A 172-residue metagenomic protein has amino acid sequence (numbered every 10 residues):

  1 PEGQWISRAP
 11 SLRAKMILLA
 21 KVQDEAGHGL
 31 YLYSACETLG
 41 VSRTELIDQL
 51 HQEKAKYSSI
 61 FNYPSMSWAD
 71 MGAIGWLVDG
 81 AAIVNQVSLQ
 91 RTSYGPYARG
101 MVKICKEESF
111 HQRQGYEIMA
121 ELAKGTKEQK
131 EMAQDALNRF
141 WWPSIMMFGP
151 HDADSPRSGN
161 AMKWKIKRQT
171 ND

Functional and structural regions predicted by a protein language model:
P1-A20, A82-Y97: Helix-loop segments that flank and shape redox-cofactor active sites
I6-S7, G40, V87-Q90, Y116 (+1 more regions): A structural signal for long alpha-helical coiled-coils and helix-turn connectors that form the cytosolic signaling
S7-Y31, H51, C105-S109: Long, hydrophobic, well-ordered secondary-structure blocks that form the structural core and pocket-lining surfaces
K21-Q49, G115-A120: Conserved alpha-helical segments that form or flank metal/cofactor-binding pockets of metalloenzymes
L50-G75, G125-Q129, F140-W164: Acidic/His metal-coordination segments adjacent to aromatic residues that form catalytic metal sites in metalloenzymes
F61-Q114: Internal, conserved structured core segments that host functional sites
P96-G159: A contiguous pocket-lining binding segment that forms or flanks enzyme active sites
M162-D172: Long, ordered, amphipathic alpha-helical scaffolds
